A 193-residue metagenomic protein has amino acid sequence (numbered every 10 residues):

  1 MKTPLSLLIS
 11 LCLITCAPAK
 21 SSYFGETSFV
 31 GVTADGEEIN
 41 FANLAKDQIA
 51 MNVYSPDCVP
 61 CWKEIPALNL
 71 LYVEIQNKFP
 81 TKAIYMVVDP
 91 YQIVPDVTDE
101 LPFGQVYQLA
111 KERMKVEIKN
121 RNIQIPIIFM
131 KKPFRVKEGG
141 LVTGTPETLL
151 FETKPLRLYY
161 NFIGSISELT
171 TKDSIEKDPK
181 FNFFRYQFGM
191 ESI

Functional and structural regions predicted by a protein language model:
K2-S10: Sec-dependent signal peptide recognition, specifically the positively charged N-region followed immediately by
C16-A42, K63: N-terminal "domain-start" segment that seeds a small globular fold
V32, P126-K131: Short acidic-hydrophobic, aromatic-tinged amphipathic segments that line or gate anion-handling sites
A50-M51, T148: Hydrophobic beta-strand anchors of alpha/beta hydrolase catalytic cores
V53-L70: Conserved redox-active cysteine motifs that mediate thiol-disulfide chemistry, especially di-cysteine Cys-X(1-2)-Cys
I65-N120, K132-K137: Structural microenvironment flanking redox-active thiols in thiol-disulfide oxidoreductases
I123-P126, L141-L149: Structural micro-motif
L150-I193: Thiol-/selenol-based redox modules, centered on thioredoxin-like and closely related oxidoreductase domains
